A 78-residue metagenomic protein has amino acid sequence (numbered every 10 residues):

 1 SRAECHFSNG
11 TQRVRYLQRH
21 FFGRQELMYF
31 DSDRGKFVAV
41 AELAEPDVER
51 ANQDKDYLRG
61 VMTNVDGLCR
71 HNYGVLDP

Functional and structural regions predicted by a protein language model:
S1-P78: Extracellular domains of the immunoglobulin superfamily
